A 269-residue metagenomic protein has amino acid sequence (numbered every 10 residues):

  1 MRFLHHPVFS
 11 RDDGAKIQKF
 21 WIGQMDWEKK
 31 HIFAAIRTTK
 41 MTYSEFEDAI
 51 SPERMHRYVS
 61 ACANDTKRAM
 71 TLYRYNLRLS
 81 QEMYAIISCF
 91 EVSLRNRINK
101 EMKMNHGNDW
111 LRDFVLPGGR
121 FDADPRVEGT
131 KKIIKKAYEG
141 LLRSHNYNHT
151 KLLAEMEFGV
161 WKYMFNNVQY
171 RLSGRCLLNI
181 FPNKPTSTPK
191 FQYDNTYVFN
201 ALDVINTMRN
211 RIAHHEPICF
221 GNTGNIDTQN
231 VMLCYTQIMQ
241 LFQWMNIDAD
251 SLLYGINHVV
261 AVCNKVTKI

Functional and structural regions predicted by a protein language model:
F3-G14, F20-I269: Amphipathic alpha-helical interface elements
